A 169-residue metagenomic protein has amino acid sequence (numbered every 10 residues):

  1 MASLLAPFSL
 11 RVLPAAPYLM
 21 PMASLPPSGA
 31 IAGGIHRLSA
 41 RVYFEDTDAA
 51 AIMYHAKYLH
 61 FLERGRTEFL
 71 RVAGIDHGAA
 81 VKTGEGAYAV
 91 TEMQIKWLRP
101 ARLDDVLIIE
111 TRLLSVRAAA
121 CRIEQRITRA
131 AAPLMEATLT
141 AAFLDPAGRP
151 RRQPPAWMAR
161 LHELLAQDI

Functional and structural regions predicted by a protein language model:
P21-V90, P146-I169: Hot-dog-fold acyl-thioester-processing enzymes
G29-A32, R129-P133: A short, structured loop/turn motif at beta-sheet edges
F44, E124-R126, A141: Generic short beta-strand
F69-S115, A119-C121, M135-E136, A141-A142: Hydrophobic beta-strand-centered segment that forms part of the acyl-chain substrate-binding groove
A132-Q153: C-terminal end-helix/capping segment
